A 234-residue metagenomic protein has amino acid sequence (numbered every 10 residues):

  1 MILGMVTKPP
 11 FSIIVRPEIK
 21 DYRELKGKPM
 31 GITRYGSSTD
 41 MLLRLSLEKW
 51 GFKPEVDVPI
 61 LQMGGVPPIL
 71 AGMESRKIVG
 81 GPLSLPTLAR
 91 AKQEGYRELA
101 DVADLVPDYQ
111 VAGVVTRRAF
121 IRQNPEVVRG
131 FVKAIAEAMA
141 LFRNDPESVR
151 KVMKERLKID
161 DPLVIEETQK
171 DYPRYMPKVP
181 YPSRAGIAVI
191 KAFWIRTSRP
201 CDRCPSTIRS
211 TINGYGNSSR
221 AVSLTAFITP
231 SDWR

Functional and structural regions predicted by a protein language model:
M1-S75, V79-L85, E98-D108: Short, glycine-/small- and polar/acidic-enriched structural segments that line small-molecule recognition paths
P17, P67-K158: Pocket-lining segment of extracytoplasmic ligand-binding domains
M41-K49, A91, G186-A192, P205: Short, polar/charged alpha-helical segment
V58-L61, E166-P173, C204-G216: Short linear loop/turn motifs
M63, A89-R90, P107-D108, K170 (+1 more regions): Short secondary-structure capping/turn micro-motifs that flank functional sites
R122-D202: Secondary-structure end/capping motifs
I195-R234: Conserved C-terminal helix/tail region of periplasmic/extracytoplasmic solute-binding proteins
